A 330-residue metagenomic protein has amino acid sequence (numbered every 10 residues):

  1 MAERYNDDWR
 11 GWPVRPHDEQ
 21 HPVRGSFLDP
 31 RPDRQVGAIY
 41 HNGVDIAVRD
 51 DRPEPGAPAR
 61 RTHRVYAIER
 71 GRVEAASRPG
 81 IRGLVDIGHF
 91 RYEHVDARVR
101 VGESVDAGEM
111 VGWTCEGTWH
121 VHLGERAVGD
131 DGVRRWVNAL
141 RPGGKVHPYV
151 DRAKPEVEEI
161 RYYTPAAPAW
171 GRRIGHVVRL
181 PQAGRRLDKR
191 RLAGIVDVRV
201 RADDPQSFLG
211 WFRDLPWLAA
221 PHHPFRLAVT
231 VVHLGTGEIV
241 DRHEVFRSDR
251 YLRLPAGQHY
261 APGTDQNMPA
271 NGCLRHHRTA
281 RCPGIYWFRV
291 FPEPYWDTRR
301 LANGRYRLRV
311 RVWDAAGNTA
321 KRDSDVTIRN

Functional and structural regions predicted by a protein language model:
E3-D7, H21-A67, F90, P168-L187 (+2 more regions): Short glycine/threonine/proline-enriched tight-turn/helix- or strand-capping micro-motif at secondary-structure
V23, V65-A67, G71-V73, G102-T114: A structural signal for short beta-strand/turn segments enriched in small hydrophobics and glycine
G25, V48, A75, H94-A97 (+1 more regions): A residue-level detector for short acidic-glycine micro-motifs
P58-R98, W119-E125: Zn2+-dependent peptidoglycan hydrolase active-site motif and core
L84-I87, V105-L123, G144-P148: Short hydrophobic beta/alpha edge segments that flank linear recognition/processing sites
A127-K154: Short peripheral tails and domain-boundary helices/loops at the edges of structured domains
P148-R172, H176: Proline-centered linker/hinge motifs at extracellular inter-domain junctions
P168-N330: Long, low-complexity serine/threonine/glycine- and acidic-rich segments characteristic of extracellular
